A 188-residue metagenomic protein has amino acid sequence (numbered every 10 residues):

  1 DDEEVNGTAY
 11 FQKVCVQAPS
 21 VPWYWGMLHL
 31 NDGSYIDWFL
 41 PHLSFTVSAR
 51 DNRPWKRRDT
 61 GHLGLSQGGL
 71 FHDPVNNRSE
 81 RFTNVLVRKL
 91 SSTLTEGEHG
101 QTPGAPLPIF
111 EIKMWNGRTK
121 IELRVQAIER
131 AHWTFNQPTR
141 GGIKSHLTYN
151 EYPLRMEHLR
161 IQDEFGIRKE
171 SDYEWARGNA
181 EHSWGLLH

Functional and structural regions predicted by a protein language model:
D1-H188: Structured soluble/peripheral alpha/beta segments that form catalytic or ligand/cofactor-binding pockets
